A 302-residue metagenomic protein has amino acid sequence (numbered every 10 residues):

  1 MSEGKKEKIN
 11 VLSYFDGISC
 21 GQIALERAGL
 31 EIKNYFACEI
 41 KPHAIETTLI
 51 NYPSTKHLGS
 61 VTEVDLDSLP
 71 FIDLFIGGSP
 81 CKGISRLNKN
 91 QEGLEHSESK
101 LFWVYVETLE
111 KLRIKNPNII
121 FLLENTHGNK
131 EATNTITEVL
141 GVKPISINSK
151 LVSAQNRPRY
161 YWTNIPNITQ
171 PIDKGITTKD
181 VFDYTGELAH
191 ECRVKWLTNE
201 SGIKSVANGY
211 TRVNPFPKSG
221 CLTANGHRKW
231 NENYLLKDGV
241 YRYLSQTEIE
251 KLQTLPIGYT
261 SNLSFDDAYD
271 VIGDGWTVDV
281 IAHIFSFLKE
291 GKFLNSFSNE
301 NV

Functional and structural regions predicted by a protein language model:
M1-V302: Conserved active-site and SAM-binding loop architecture of S-adenosyl-L-methionine-dependent nucleic-acid
